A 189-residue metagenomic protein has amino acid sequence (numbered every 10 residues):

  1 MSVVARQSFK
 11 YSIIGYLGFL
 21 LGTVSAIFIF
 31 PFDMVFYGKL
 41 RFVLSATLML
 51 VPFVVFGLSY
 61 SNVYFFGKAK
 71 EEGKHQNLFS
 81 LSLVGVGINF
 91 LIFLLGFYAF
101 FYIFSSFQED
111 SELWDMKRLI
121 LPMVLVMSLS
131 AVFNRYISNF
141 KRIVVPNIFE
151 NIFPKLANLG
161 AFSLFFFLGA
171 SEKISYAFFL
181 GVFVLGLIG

Functional and structural regions predicted by a protein language model:
V3-S59, L94-Y98, M123: Signature of the first transmembrane helix
A5, F65, M127-E150: Membrane-interface junctions at transmembrane-helix termini in multi-pass inner-membrane proteins
Y11, Y37, L78, R135 (+2 more regions): Alpha-helical transmembrane segments and their helix-entry boundary regions
F30, G67, S138, F165-F166: Helix-capping/transition residues at the boundaries of transmembrane alpha-helices and the short helical linkers
F32-F42, A69-L81, L91-L125, F167-F179: Membrane-interface helix-capping segments at transmembrane helix termini in multi-pass transporters
M49, F53, E109-F133, V184: Alpha-helical transmembrane segments of multi-pass membrane proteins
V55-K70, N139: Helix-loop junctions and terminal segments of transmembrane helices in multi-pass membrane transport/translocation
F149-L164, L168-G189: Hydrophobic alpha-helical transmembrane segments
